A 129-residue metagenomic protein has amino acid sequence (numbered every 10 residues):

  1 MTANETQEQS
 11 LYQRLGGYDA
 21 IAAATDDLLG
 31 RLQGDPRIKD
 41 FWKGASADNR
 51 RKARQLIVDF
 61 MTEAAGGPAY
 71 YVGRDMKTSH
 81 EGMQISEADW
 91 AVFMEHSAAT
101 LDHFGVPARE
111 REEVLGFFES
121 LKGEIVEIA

Functional and structural regions predicted by a protein language model:
M1-A129: Core of compact, soluble alpha-helical bundle domains
